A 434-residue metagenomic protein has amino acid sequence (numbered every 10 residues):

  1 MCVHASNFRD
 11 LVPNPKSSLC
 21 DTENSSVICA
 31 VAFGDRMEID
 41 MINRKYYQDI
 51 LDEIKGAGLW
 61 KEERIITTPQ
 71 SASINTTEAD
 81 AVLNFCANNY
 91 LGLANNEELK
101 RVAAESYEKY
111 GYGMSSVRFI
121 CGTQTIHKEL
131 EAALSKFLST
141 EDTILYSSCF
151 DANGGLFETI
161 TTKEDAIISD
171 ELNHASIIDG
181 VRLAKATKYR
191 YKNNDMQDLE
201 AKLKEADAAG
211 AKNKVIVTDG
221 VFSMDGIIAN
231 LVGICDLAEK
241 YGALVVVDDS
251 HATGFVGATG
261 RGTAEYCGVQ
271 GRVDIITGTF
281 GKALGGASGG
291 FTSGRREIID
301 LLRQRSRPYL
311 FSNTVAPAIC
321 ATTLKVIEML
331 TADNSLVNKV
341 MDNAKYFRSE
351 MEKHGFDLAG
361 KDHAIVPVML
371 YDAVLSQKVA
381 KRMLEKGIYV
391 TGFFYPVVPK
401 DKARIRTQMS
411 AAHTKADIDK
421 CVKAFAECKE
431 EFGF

Functional and structural regions predicted by a protein language model:
V3-A5, D21-T22, V27-A30: Short hydrophobic alpha-helical segments enriched in small aliphatic residues
R44-Y112, A243: N-terminal "arm"/small-domain region of PLP-dependent enzymes with the aminotransferase-like
N89, Y189, N193-V247: Active-site phosphate-binding strand-loop segment of PLP-dependent enzymes
E97, R101-E105, K109, A132 (+3 more regions): PLP-dependent enzyme catalytic core of the Aspartate aminotransferase-like
R101, E105-C149: Conserved N-terminal alpha-helix of the aminotransferase class I/II PLP-enzyme fold
L156-A175: Conserved PLP-anchoring active-site segment centered on the Schiff-base-forming lysine
Y241-L244, H251, V256-D362: Active-site C-terminal subdomain of aminotransferase-like
N338-F347, E352-G387, V397, D401-K402 (+1 more regions): Conserved PLP-binding catalytic core of the aspartate aminotransferase-like
